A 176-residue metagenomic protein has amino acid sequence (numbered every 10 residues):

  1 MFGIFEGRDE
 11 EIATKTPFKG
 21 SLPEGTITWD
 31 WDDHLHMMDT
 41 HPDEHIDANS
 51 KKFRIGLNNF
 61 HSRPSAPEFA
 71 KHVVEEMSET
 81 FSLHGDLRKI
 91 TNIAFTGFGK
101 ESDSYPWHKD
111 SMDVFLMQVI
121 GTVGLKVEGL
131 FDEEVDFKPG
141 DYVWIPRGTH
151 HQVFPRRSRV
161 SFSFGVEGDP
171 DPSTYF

Functional and structural regions predicted by a protein language model:
M1-S62: N-terminal auxiliary "cap/dimerization" subdomain that precedes the catalytic jelly-roll/cupin core of mononuclear
H36-D141, T149-F176: Active-site region of the double-stranded beta-helix
